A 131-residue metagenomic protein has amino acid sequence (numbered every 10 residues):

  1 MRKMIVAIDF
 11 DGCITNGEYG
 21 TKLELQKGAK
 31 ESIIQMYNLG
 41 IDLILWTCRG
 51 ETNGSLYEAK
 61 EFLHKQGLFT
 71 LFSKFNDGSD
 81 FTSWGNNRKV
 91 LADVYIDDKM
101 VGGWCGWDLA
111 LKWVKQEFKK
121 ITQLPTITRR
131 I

Functional and structural regions predicted by a protein language model:
M1-I131: HAD-like aspartate-dependent phosphatase fold
